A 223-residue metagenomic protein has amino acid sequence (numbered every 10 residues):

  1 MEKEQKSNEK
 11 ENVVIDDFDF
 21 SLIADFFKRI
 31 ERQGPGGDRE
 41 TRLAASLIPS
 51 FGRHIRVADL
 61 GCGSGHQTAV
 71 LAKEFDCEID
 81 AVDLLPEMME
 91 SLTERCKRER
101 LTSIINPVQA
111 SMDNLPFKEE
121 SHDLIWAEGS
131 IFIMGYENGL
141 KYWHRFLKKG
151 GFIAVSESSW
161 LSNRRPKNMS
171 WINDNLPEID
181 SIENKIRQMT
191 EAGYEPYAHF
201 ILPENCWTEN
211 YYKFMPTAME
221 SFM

Functional and structural regions predicted by a protein language model:
G34-H54: Conserved alpha-helix/loop element of class I SAM-dependent methyltransferases that forms part of the SAM/SAH-binding
A58-L60, S64-N114: Class I SAM-dependent methyltransferase SAM/SAH-binding core
D113-L124: A short acidic, Gly/Pro-enriched loop at the edge of an enzyme's catalytic core that lines a small-molecule cofactor
L124-E137: A short SAM/SAH-binding and catalytic strip from SAM-dependent methyltransferases
N138-F152: A short glycine-rich, Lys/Arg-flanked "PGG" loop and its adjoining helix->strand segment in the class I
V155-L176: Short, glycine-/aromatic-enriched active-site segment of Class I SAM-dependent methyltransferases
E178-Y197: Short alpha-helix
L202-M223: C-terminal helical/coil "lid" or tail adjacent to the Rossmann-like core of SAM-dependent
